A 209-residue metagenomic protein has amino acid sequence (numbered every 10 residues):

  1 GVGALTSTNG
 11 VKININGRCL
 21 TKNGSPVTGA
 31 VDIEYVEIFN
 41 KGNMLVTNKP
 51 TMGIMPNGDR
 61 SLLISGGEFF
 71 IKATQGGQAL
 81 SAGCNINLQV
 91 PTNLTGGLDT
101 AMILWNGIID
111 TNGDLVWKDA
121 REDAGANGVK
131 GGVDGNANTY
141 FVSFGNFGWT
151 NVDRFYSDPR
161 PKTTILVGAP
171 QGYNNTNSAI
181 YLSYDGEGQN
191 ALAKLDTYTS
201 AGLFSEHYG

Functional and structural regions predicted by a protein language model:
G1-I13, R18-G209: Proteolytic cleavage junctions
